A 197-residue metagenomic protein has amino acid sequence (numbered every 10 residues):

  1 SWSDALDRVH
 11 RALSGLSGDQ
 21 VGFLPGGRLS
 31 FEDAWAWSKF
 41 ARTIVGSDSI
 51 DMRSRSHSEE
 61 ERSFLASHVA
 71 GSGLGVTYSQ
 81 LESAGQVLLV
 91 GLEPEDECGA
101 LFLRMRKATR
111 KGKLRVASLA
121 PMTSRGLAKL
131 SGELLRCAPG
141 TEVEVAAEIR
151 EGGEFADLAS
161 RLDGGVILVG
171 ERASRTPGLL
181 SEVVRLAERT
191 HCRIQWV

Functional and structural regions predicted by a protein language model:
S1-V197: Catalytic alpha/large subunits of respiratory electron-transfer oxidoreductases, centered on bis-MGD molybdoenzymes
